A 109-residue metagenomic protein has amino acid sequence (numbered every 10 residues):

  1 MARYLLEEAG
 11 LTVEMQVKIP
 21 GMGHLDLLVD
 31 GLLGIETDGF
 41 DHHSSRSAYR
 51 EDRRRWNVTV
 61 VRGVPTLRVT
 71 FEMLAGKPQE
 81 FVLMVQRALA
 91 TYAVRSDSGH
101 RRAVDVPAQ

Functional and structural regions predicted by a protein language model:
M1-Q109: Surface segments flanking catalytic/ligand-binding clefts of nucleic-acid enzymes
